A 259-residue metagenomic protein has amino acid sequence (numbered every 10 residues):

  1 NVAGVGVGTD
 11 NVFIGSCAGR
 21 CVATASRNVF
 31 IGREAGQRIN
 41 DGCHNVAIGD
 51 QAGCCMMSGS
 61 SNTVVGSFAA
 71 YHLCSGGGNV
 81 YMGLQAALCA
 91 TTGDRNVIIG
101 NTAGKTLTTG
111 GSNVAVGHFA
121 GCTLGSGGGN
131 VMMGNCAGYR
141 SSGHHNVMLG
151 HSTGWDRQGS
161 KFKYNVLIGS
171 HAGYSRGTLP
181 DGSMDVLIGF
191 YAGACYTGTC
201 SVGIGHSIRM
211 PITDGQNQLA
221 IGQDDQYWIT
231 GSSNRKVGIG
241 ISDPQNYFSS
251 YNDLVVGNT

Functional and structural regions predicted by a protein language model:
N1-T259: Glycine- and small/polar-enriched repetitive beta-structure motifs of secreted/surface proteins
